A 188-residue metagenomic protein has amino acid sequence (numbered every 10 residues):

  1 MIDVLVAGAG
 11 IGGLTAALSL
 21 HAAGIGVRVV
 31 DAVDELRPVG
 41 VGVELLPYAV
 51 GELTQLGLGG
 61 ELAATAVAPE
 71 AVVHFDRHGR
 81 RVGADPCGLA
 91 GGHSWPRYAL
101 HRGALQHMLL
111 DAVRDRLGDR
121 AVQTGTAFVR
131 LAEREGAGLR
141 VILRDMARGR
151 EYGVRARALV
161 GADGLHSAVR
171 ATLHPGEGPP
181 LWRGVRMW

Functional and structural regions predicted by a protein language model:
M1-G12: Beta1/beta-strand and adjacent pyrophosphate-binding region of the FAD-binding site in flavoprotein oxidoreductases
I2, Y48-L173, G178-R186: Conserved N-terminal helical subregion
A9-I11, R28, L110-R114: General N-terminal leader/first-domain-start detector
G12, E35, H166: Conserved Rossmann-like nucleotide-cofactor binding loop
H21-V41: Glycine-rich FAD pyrophosphate-binding loop
D34-T54: Conserved N-terminal glycine-rich FAD pyrophosphate-binding loop of Rossmann-like flavoproteins
